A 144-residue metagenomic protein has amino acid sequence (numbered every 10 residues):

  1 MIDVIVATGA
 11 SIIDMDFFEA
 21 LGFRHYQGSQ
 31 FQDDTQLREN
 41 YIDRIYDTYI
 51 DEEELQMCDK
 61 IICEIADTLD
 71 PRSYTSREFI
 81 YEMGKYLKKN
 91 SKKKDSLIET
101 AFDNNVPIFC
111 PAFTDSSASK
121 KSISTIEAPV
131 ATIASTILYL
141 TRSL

Functional and structural regions predicted by a protein language model:
M1-L144: Conserved catalytic alpha/beta core of Sir2/sirtuin-type deacylases, generalized to analogous enzyme cores that bind
